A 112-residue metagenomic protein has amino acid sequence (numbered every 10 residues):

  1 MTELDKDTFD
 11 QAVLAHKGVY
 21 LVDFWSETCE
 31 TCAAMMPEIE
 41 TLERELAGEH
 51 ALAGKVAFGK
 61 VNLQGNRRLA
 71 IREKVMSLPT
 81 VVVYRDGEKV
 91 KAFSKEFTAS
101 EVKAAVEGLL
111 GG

Functional and structural regions predicted by a protein language model:
T2-V19: A short beta-strand-turn-helix
K17, W25-T28, S77: Short pre-active-site segment immediately N-terminal to redox-active cysteine/selenocysteine motifs in thiol-based
C29-C32, V81: The canonical Cys-X-X-Cys-His
T31-G48: Typically the conserved alpha-helix immediately C-terminal to a functionally engaged Cys/Sec in thioredoxin-like
V61-A70: Structural microenvironment flanking redox-active thiols in thiol-disulfide oxidoreductases
R72-M76: A short glycine-leucine-enriched loop at secondary-structure breakpoints that most characteristically corresponds
S77, V82-G112: Non-catalytic, surface beta->alpha helical segment in thiol-disulfide oxidoreductase systems
